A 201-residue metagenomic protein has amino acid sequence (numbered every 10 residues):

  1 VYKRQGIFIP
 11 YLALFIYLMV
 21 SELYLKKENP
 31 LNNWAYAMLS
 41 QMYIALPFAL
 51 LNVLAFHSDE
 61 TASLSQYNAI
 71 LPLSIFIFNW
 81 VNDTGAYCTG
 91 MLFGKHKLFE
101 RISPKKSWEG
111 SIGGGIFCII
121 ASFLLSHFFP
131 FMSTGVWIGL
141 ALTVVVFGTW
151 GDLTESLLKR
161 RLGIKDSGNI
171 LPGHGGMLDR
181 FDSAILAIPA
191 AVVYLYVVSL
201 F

Functional and structural regions predicted by a protein language model:
K3-T143: Membrane-embedded alpha-helical bundles of polytopic integral membrane proteins
Y11, F48, G173, I188-A190: Hydrophobic residues in alpha-helical membrane-spanning segments
I77-K95, F99, W108, I112 (+1 more regions): Acidic (Asp/Glu-rich) catalytic motifs at the cytosolic membrane interface
P104, F131, G173, A184 (+1 more regions): Juxtamembrane helix-loop transition sites at the ends of transmembrane segments in multi-pass membrane proteins
C118-I119, R180, A187, Y196: Hydrophobic transmembrane alpha-helices of multi-pass small-molecule transporters
G135-G139, G175, F181, L200-F201: Short, conserved aromatic-histidine micro-motifs
V193-F201: Juxtamembrane boundary at the C-terminal end of a transmembrane helix
